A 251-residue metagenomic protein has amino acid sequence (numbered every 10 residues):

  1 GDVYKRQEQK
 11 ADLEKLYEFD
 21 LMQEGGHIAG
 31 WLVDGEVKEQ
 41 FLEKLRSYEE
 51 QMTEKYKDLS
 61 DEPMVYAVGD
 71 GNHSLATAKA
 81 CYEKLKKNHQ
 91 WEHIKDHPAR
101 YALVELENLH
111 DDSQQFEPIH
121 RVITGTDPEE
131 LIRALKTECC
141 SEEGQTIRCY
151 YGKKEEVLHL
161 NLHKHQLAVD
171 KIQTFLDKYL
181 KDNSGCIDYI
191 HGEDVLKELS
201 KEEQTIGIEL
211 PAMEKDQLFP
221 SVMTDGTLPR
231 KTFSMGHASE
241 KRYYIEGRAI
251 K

Functional and structural regions predicted by a protein language model:
G1-Y4: Short, small-residue-biased leader/transition segments that mark boundaries at the very start of proteins
R6-H27: Active-site His/acidic residue clusters
Q23-V65: Helix-hairpin-helix/helix-loop-helix acidic hairpins
S47-H89: Active-site beta-strand/loop microenvironment that shapes enzyme catalytic pockets
M64, A99-E105, E143-I147, K241-Y243: Structural beta-strand/beta-sheet cores of well-ordered domains, especially the beta-sheet scaffolds that support
N72-A134: Catalytic or ion-translocation cores adjacent to nucleophile or general acid/base/metal-coordination motifs in diverse
L106-A168, I172-T174: C-terminal amphipathic alpha-helical segment
T146, G152-K251: Long, compositionally biased intrinsically disordered regions
